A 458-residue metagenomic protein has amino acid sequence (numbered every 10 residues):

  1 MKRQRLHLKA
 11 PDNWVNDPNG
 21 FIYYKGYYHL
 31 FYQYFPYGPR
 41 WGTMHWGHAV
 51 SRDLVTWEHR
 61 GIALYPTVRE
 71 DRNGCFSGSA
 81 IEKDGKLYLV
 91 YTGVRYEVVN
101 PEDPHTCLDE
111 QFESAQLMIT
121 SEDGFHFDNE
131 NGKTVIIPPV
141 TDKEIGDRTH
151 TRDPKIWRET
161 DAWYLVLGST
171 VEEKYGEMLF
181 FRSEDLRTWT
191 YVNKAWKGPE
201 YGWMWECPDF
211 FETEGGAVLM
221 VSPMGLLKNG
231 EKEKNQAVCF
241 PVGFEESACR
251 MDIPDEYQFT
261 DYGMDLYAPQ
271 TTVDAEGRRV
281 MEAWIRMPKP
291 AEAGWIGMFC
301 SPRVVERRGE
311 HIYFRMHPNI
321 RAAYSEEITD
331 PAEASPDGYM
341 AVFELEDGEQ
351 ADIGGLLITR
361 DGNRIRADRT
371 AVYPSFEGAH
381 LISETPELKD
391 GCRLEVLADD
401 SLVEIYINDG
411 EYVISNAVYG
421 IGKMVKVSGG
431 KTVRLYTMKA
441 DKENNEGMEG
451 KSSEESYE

Functional and structural regions predicted by a protein language model:
M1-D153, R158-Y201, E212-Y262, I285-Y324 (+2 more regions): Beta-rich carbohydrate-recognition and catalytic domains
E206-P208, Y267: Repeated scaffold domains used in trafficking and secretory/extracellular systems, primarily beta-propellers
P241-E458: Beta-rich accessory regions
